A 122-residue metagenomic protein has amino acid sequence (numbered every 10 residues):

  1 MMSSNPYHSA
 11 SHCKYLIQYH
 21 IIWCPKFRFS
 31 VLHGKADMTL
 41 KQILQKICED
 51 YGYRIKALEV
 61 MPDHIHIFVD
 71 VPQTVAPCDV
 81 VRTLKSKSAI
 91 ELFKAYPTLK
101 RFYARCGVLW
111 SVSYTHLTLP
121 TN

Functional and structural regions predicted by a protein language model:
M1-I17, C24, R28-D63, V71-R82 (+1 more regions): Long, contiguous binding/interaction regions
T83, I90-L109: Aromatic- and Lys/Arg-enriched surface recognition patch
S111-S113: Acidic, proline/serine/threonine- and glycine-rich low-complexity intrinsically disordered segments
T115-T121: Conserved small/polar residues in nucleotide/adenosyl-binding loops
